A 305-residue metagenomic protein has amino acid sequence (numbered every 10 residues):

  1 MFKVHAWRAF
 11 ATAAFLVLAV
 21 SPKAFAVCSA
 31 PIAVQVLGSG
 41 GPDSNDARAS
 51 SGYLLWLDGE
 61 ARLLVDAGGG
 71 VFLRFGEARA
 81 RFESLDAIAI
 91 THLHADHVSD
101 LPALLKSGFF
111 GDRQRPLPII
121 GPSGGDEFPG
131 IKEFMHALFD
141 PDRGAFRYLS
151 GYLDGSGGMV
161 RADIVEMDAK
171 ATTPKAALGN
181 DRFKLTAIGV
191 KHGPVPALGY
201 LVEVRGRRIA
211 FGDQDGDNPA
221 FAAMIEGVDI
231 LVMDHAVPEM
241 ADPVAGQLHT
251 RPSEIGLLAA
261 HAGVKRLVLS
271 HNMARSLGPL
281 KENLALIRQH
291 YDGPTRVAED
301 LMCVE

Functional and structural regions predicted by a protein language model:
M1-A11: Bacterial N-terminal signal peptides that target proteins for export
V4, V17-V20, I230: Short hydrophobic transmembrane-like helices used for membrane targeting/insertion
A9-F10, F134, I188, A260-H261: Intrinsically disordered, low-complexity Ser/Thr/Pro-rich tracts
A9-K23: Bacterial N-terminal signal peptides
F25-I209, F221, E282-Q289, P294-V304: Binuclear metal-dependent hydrolase catalytic cores
V65, T91, F211-D213, M233 (+1 more regions): Active-site flanking residues adjacent to catalytic metal/cofactor-binding acidic residues
G199, D215-M302: Cap/insert and terminal regions of metallo-dependent hydrolase folds
